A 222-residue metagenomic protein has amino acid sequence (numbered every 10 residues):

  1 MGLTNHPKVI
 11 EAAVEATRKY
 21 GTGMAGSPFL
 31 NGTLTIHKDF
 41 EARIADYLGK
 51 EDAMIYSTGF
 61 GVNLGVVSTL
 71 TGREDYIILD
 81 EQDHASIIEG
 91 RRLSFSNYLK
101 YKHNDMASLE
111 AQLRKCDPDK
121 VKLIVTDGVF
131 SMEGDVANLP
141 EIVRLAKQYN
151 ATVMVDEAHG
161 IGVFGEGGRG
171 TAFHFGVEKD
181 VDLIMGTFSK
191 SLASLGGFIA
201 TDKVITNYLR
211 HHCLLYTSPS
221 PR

Functional and structural regions predicted by a protein language model:
G2-L3, L30-T33, A85, V129-E133 (+1 more regions): Short, small-residue-enriched loops and turns at beta-alpha junctions that line or gate enzyme active sites
K8-G59: Conserved N-terminal alpha-helix of the aminotransferase class I/II PLP-enzyme fold
V66-A85: Conserved PLP-anchoring active-site segment centered on the Schiff-base-forming lysine
R73, L93-F95, D180, C213: Short, structured coil segments at secondary-structure junctions
L99, H103-V155: Active-site phosphate-binding strand-loop segment of PLP-dependent enzymes
F173-Y208: Active-site PLP attachment segment
Y216-R222: Conserved small/polar residues in nucleotide/adenosyl-binding loops
